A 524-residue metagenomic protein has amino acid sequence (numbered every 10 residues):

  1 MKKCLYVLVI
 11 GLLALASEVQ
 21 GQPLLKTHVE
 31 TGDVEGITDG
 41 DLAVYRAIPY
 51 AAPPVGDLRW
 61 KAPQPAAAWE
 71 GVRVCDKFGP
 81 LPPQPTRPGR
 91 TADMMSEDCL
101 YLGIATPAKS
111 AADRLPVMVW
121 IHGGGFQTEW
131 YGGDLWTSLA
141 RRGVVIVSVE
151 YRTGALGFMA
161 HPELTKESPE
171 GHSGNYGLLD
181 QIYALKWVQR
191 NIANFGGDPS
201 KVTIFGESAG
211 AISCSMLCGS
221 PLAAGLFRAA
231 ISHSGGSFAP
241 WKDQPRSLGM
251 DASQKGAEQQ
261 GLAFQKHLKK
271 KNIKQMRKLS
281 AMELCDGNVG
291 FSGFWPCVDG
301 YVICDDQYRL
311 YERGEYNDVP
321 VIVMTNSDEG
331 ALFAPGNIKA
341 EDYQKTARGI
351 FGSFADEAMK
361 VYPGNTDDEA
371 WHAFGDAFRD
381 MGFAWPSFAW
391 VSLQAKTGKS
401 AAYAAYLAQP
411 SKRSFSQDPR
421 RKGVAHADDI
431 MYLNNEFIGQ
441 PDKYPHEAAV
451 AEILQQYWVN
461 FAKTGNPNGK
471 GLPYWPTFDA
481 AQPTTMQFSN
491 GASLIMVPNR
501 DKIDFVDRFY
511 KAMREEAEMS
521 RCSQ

Functional and structural regions predicted by a protein language model:
M1-C4: Positively charged n-region of N-terminal signal peptides that target proteins for export
Y6-A16: Bacterial N-terminal signal peptides
G21-N175, P199, E436-F437, P441-L454 (+5 more regions): Non-catalytic accessory segments of hydrolases
Q84-K270, Y301, R309-A334: Serine-hydrolase-like catalytic core of hydrolytic proteins
T106-R114, I192-K201, L268-K274, L393-Y403 (+2 more regions): Surface-exposed helix-capping loop/turn segments at secondary-structure junctions
R152-A155, F205-A209, A405-R413, P473-D479: Short, solvent-exposed turn/loop segments enriched in Gly/Ser/Thr/Pro and often Arg
A229, K242, S247, K271-A448 (+1 more regions): Substrate-gating cap/lid region and adjacent catalytic-acid/histidine neighborhood within extracellular/lumenal
